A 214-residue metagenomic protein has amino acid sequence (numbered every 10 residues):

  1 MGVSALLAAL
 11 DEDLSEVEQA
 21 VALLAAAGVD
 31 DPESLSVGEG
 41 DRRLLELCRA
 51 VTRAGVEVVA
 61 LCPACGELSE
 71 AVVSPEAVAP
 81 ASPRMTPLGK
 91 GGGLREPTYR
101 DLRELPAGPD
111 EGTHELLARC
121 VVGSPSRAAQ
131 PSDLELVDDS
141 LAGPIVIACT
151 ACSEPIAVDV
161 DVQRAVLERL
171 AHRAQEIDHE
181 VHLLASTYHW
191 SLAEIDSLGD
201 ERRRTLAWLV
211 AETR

Functional and structural regions predicted by a protein language model:
M1-R214: Long C-terminal interaction/binding lobes of large macromolecular proteins
